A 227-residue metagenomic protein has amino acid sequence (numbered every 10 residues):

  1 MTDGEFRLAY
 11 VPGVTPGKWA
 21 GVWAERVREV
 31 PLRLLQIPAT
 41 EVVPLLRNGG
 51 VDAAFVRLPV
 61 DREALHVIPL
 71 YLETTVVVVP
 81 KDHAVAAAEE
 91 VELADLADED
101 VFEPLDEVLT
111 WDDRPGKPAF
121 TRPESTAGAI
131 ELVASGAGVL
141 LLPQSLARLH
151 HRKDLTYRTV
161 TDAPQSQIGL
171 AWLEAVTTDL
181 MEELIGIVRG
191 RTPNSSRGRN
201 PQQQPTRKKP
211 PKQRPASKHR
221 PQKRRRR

Functional and structural regions predicted by a protein language model:
T2-L8, P12-Q36, P44: Short alpha-helix C-terminal cap/hinge motif
E5-V11, A54, V78, F102 (+2 more regions): Short, well-ordered beta-strand segments
G17, E89-R122: Secondary-structure junction motif
K18, R158-K208: A late-sequence structural motif
V22, T40-T75, L155-R158: Short beta-strand-centered segments that line the small-molecule binding cleft or hinge of alpha/beta clamshell
A24-E25, L35, A39-V51, T126-A137: Short helices/loops that flank or line small-molecule/ion binding pockets
F55-L65, T126-L155: A ligand-binding cleft/hinge motif common to bilobed small-molecule-binding domains
V67-T75, V79-V101: Flexible hinge/capping segments at coil-to-helix
